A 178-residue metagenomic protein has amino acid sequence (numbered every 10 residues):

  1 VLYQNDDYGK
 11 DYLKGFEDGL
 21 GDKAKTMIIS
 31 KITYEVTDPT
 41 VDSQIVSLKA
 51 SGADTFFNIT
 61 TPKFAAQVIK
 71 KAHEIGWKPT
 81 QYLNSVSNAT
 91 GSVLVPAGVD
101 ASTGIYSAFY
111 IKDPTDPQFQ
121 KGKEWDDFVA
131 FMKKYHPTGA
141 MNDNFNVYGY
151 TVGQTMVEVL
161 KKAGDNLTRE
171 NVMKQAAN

Functional and structural regions predicted by a protein language model:
V1-I75, Q118, K123: Extracellular/periplasmic Venus flytrap/periplasmic-binding protein
L2, S30, L83-N84, E170-A177: Beta-strand segments within the central parallel beta-sheet cores of soluble alpha/beta enzyme folds
L13-G21, K49, V95, V129 (+2 more regions): Class I S-adenosyl-L-methionine
G21-D22, A50, E74-W77, K134 (+2 more regions): Secondary-structure boundary motif
I69, H73, V129, V157 (+1 more regions): Generic hydrophobic alpha-helical scaffold/packing signal
A72-G149: Extracellular/periplasmic periplasmic-binding protein-like sensory domains
K134-N146, V157-N178: Segments of small-molecule ligand-sensing domains
